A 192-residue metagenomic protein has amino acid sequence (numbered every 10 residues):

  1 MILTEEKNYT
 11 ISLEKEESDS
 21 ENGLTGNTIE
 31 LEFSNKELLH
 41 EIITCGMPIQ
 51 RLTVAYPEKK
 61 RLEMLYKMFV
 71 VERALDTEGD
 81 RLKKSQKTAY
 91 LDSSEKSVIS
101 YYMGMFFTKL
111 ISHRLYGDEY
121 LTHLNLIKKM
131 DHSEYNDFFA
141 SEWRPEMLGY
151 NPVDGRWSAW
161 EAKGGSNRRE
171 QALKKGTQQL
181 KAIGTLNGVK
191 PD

Functional and structural regions predicted by a protein language model:
M1-T77: Nuclease-adjacent, charged terminal/linker segments that flank catalytic cores
E78-K87: Active-site-adjacent bridging/hinge elements
K87-R114: A short, highly charged nucleic-acid-interacting micro-segment common to nuclease and nuclease-linked defense proteins
I99, T108, D131-F139, W143-Y150: Catalytic micro-motifs at enzyme active sites that drive phosphoryl/nucleotidyl and oxygen chemistry
H113-Y120, Y150-R156, L186-P191: Secondary-structure boundary elements
R114-F139: A short acidic/basic microdomain associated with nuclease active sites
M147-R168: Conserved catalytic cores of phosphodiester-cleaving nucleases, focusing on short active-site segments
G164-D192: Catalytic cores of nucleic-acid endonucleases
